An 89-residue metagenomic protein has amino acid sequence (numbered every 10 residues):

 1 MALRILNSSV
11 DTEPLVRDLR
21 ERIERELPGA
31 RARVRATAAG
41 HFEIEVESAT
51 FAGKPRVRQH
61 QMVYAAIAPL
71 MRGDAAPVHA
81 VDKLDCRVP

Functional and structural regions predicted by a protein language model:
M1-V16: N-terminal presequence-like segments and adjacent domain-start helices
T12-V16, R20, R56, H60: Generic alpha-helical secondary structure
D18, R22-E26, A66, L70: Generic non-transmembrane alpha-helical segments
I23-R31, G73-V78: Short secondary-structure junctions
R25-E43: Short edge beta-strands and adjacent turn/loop segments
R35, E45-E47, D85-R87: Solvent-exposed beta-strand sheet faces enriched in polar/charged residues
E45-H60: A short interface-forming secondary-structure element
Q61-P89: C-terminal structural segments of small proteins and small subunits
